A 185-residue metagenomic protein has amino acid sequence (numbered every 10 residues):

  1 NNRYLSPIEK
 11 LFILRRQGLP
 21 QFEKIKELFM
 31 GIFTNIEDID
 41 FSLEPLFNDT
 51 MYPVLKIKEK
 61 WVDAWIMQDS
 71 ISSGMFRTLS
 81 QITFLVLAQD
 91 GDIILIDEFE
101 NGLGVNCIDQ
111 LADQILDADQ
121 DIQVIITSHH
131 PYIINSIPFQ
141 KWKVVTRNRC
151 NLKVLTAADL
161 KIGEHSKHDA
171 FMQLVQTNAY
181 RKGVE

Functional and structural regions predicted by a protein language model:
N1-T78, F84, Q89, Y180-G183: Phosphate-coordinating catalytic segments in nucleotide- and nucleic-acid-processing enzymes
Q89-D90, D119: Post-Walker A helix-loop "phosphate-sensing" segment adjacent to the P-loop in P-loop NTPases
I93-L95: Walker B motif beta-strand of ABC-family P-loop ATPases
D97-F99: Walker B catalytic acidic pair
D109-E185: C-terminal lobe/lid and adjacent interdomain/linker elements of RecA-like ASCE P-loop ATPase modules
